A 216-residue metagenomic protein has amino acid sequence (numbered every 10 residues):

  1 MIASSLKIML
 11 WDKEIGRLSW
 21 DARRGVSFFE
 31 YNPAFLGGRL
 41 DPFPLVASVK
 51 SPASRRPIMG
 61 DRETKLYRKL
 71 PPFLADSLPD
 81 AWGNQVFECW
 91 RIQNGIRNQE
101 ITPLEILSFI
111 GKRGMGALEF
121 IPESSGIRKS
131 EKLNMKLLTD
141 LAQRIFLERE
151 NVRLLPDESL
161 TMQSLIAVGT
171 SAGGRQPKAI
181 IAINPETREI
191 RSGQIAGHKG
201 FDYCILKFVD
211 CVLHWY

Functional and structural regions predicted by a protein language model:
M1-Y216: Phosphate/dinucleotide-binding and metal-coordinating scaffold of catalytic cores in nucleotide-dependent enzymes
